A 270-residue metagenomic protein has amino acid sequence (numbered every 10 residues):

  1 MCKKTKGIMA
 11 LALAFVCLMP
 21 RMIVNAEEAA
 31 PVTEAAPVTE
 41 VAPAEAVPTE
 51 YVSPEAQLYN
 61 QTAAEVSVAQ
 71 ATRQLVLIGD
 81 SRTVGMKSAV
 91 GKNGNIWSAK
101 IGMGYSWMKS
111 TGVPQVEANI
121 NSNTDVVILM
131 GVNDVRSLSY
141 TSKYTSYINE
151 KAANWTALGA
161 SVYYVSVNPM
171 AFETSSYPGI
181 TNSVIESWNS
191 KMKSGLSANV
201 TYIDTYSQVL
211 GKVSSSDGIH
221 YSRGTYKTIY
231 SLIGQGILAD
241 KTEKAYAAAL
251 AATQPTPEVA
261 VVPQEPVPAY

Functional and structural regions predicted by a protein language model:
M1-M9: Bacterial N-terminal signal peptides that target proteins for export
L11-P20: Bacterial N-terminal signal peptides
M19-E34: Sec-dependent signal peptide cleavage junction
T39-Q74, L250-P255: N-terminal low-complexity, Pro/Thr/Ser-rich intrinsically disordered segments that act as propeptides or flexible
E65, A69-S146, E173: Conserved SGNH/GDSL esterase-like catalytic core that processes O-acyl groups on lipids and polysaccharides
G112, N119, S214-E265: Histidine-centered active-site loop/cap adjacent to the catalytic His in serine esterases/O-acetyl transfer systems
V132-N133, N154-I185: Active-site segments of SGNH/GDSL-like serine hydrolases that catalyze O-acetyl group transfer/hydrolysis on lipids
A171-T205, R223: Substrate-gating cap/lid alpha-helix
